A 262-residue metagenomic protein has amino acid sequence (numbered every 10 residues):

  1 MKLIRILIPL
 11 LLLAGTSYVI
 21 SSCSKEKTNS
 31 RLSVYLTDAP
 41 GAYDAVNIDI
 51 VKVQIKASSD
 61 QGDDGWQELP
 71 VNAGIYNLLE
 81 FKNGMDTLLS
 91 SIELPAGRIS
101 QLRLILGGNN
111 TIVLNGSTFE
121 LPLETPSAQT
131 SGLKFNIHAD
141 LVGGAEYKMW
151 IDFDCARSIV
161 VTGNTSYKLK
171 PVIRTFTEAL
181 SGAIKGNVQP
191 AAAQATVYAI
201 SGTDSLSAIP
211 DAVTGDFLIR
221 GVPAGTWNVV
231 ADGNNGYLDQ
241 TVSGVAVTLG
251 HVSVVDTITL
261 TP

Functional and structural regions predicted by a protein language model:
M1-I8: Bacterial N-terminal signal peptides that target proteins for export
L10-L13: Hydrophobic alpha-helical membrane-embedded or membrane-associated segments
Y18-S22: C-terminal motif of bacterial Sec signal peptides marking the signal peptidase cleavage site
S24-G244, L249, V255-P262: A short, solvent-exposed, low-complexity linear motif enriched for acidic/polar residues with Pro/Gly/Ser/Thr
